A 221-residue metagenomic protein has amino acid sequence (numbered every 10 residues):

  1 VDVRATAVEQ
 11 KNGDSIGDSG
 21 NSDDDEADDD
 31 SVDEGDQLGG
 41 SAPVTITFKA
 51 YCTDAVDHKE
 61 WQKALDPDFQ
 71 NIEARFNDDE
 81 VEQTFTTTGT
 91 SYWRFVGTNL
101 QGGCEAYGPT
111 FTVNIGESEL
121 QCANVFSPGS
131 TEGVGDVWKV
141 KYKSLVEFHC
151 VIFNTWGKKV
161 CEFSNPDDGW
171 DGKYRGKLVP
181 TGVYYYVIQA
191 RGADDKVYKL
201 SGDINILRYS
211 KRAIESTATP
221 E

Functional and structural regions predicted by a protein language model:
V1-V125, K143, S216: Short, compositionally biased serine/threonine- and acidic-rich segments at solvent-exposed termini, linkers, or domain
V113-E221: Short loop/turn motifs at secondary-structure boundaries
